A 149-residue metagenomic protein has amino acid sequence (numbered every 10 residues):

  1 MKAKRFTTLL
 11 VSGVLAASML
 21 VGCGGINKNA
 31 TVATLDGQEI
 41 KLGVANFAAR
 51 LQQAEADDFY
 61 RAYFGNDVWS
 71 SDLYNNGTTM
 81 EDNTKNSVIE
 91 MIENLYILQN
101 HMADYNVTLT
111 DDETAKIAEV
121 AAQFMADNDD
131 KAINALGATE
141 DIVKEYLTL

Functional and structural regions predicted by a protein language model:
M1-L10: Bacterial N-terminal signal peptides that target proteins for export
S18-G22: C-terminal motif of bacterial Sec signal peptides marking the signal peptidase cleavage site
G25-I26, L149: Extracellular/periplasmic catalytic domains that process cell-envelope and extracellular macromolecules
I26-A138: N-terminal targeting/tethering segments
N134-L149: Proteostasis/folding factors centered on peptidyl-prolyl cis-trans isomerases
